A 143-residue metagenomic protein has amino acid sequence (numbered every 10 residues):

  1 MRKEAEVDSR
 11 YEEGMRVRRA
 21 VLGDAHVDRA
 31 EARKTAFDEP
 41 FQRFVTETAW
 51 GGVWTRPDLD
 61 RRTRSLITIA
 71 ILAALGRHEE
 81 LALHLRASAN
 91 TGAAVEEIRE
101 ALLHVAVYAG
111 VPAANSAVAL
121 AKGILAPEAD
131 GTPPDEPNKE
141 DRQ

Functional and structural regions predicted by a protein language model:
M1-R62, N90, N115-Q143: Acidic, glycine/proline-rich low-complexity segments that act as flexible tails and inter-domain linkers
V17, R61-R64, A70, I98: N-terminal functional modules and adjacent low-complexity/disordered segments of proteins
V45-A49, L66-A73, A101-A106, A117: Short alpha-helical scaffolding segments that buttress acidic/His motifs in well-ordered protein cores
L66, A73-R99: Mid-chain, well-packed structural core segment of small domains
R86, L103-A106, K122: Short amphipathic alpha-helical surface patches that mediate protein-protein
V111-P112: Substrate/cofactor-recognition hotspot
